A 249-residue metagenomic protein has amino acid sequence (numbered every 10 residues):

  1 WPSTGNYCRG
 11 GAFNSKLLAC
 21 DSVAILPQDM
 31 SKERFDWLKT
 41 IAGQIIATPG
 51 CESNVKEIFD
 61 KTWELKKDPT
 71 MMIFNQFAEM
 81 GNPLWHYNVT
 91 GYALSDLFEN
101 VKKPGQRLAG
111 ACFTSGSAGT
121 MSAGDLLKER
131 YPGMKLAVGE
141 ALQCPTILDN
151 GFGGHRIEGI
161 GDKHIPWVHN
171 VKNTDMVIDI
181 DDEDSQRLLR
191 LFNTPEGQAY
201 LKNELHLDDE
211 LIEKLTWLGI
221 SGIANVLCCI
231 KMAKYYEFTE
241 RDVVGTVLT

Functional and structural regions predicted by a protein language model:
W1-D29, Q106-T120, G245-L248: A short, small-residue-rich loop immediately preceding and capping a beta-strand
C8-D21, K39-T40, S122-R130, I230-E237: Alpha-helix C-terminal capping segments
R9-L65, T146-G159, K163-P166: Active-site-proximal loop->helix
I25, T48, Q76, A137-A141 (+2 more regions): Generic beta-sheet signal
F59-D60, P69-T70, K128-L218: Active-site/ligand-binding loops adjacent to catalytic centers
D68-A118, S122-A123, D184-L215: Active-site/ligand-binding-proximal alpha/beta "capping" segment
